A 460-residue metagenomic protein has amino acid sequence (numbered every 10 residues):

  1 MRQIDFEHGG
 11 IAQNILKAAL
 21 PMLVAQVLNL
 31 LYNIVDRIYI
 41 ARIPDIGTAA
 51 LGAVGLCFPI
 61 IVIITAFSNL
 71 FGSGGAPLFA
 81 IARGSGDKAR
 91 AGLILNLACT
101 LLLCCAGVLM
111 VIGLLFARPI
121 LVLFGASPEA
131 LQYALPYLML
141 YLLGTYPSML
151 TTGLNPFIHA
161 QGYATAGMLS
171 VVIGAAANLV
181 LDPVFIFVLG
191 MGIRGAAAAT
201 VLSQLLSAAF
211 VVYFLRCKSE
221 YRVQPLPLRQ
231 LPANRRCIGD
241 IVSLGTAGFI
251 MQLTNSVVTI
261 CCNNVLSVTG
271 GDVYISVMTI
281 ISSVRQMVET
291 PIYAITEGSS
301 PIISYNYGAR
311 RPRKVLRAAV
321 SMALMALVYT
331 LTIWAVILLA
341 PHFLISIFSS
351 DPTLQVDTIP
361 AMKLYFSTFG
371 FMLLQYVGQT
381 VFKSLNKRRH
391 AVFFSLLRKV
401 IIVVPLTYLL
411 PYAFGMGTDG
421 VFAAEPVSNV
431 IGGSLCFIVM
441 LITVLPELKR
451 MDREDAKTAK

Functional and structural regions predicted by a protein language model:
M1-A19, F79-G144, V188-G245, I303-T368 (+1 more regions): Short alpha-helical transmembrane segments in multi-pass integral membrane proteins
F6-I46, P59-G74, L78, L103-M110 (+5 more regions): N-terminal transmembrane alpha-helices
K17-D36, L140, G174, S203-S207 (+4 more regions): Transmembrane helical elements of multi-pass membrane transporters/channels
A25, N29, N33-I40, T65-G72 (+17 more regions): Alpha-helical transmembrane segments and their lipid-water interface positions in multi-pass membrane proteins
V27, L31-G52, L121-P128, V184-M191 (+5 more regions): Helix-terminus/linker motif at the lipid-water interface of multi-pass membrane proteins
T48-P59, A134-L138, A197, D272-M287 (+2 more regions): Small-residue hotspots at the loop-to-helix junctions and early N-terminal turns of transmembrane alpha-helices
L51-V111, S148-G167, N263, I275-A335 (+2 more regions): Small-residue-rich hydrophobic transmembrane alpha-helices
N69-G72, Y141-H159, G167-N178, A196-V211 (+4 more regions): Short runs within selected transmembrane alpha-helices of multi-pass transporters and secretion channels
